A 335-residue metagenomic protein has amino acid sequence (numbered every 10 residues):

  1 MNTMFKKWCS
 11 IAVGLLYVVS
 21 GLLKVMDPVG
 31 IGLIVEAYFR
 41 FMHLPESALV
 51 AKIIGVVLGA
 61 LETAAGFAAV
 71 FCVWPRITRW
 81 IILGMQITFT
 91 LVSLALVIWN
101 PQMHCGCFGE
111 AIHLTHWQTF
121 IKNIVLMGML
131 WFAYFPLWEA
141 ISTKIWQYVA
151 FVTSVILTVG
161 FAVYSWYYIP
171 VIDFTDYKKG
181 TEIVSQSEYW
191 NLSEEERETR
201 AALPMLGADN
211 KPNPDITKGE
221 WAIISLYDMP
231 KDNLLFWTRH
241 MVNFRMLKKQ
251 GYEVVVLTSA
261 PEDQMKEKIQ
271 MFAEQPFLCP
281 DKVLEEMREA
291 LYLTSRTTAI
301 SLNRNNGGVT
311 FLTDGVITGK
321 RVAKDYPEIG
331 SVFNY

Functional and structural regions predicted by a protein language model:
M1-A12, L16-Y17, L23, P28-F135: Hydrophobic alpha-helical segments
I124-T153: Cytosolic-side transmembrane helix boundary signature
S142-V171: Internal/C-terminal transmembrane anchor helices
F161-I224, D228-K249: Membrane-interface segments at or immediately adjacent to transmembrane helices that form the boundary between
I224-M229, L257-P261, V322-A323: Structural motif
F236-A273: Structural microenvironment flanking redox-active thiols in thiol-disulfide oxidoreductases
F272-N306: Short, internal strand/loop/helix patches that form the active-site neighborhood or redox-interaction surface
T294-I329: Thiol/disulfide oxidoreductase modules built on the thioredoxin-like
